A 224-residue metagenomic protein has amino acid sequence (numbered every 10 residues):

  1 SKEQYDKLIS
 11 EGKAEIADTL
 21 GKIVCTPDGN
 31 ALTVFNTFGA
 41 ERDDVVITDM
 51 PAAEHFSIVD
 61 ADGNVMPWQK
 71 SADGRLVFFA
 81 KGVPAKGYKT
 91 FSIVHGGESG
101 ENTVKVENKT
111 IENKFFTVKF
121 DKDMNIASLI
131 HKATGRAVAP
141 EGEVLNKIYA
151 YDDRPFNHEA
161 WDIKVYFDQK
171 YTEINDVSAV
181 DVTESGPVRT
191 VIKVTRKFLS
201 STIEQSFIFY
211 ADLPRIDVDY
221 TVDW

Functional and structural regions predicted by a protein language model:
S1-W224: Catalytic and substrate-binding regions of extracellular carbohydrate-active enzymes, especially polysaccharide lyases
